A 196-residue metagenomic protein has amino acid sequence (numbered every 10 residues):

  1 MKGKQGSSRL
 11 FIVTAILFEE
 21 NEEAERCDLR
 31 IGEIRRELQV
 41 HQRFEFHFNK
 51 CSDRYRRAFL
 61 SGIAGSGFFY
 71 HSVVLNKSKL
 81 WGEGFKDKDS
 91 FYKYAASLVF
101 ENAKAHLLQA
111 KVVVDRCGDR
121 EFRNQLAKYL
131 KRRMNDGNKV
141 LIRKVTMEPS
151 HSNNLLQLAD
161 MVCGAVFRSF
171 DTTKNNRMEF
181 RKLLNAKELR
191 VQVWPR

Functional and structural regions predicted by a protein language model:
M1-R196: Phosphate-ester processing/binding pockets and catalytic centers
